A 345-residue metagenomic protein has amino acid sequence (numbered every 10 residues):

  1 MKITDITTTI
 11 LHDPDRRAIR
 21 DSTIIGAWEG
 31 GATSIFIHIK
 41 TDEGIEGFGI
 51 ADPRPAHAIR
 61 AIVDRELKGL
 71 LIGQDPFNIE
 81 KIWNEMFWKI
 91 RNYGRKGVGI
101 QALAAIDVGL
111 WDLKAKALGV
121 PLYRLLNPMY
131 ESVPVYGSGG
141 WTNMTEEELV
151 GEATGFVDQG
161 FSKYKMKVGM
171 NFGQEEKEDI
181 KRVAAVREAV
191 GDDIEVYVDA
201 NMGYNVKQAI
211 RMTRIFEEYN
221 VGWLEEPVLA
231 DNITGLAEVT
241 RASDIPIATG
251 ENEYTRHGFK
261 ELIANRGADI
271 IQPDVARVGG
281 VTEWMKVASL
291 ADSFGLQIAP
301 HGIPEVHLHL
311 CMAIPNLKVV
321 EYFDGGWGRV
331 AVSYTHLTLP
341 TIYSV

Functional and structural regions predicted by a protein language model:
M1-E46, D52, V330-S333: Structured beta-strand/loop patches that form or line metal/cofactor-binding pockets in enzymes
I3, G44, L67, I106 (+6 more regions): Conserved, mostly hydrophobic/aromatic
K40-A117: Metal- or metallocofactor-binding catalytic centers and their adjacent structured scaffolds across diverse enzyme
D107-N143: Glycine-rich, aromatic-flanked loop segments that form ligand/cofactor-binding clefts across common enzyme folds
S132-S243: Metal-dependent enolase-superfamily TIM-barrel catalytic cores that perform enediolate-based chemistry
R214, N220, D231-L337: Shared catalytic-loop signature of beta/alpha-barrel
H336-V345: Single conserved hydrophobic/aromatic residue that forms the stacking wall/gate of nucleotide- or nucleobase-binding
